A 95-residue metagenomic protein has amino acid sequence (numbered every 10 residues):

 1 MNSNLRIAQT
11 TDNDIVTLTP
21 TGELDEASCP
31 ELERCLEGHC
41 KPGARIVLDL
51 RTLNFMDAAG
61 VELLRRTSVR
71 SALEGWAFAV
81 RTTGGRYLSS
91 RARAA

Functional and structural regions predicted by a protein language model:
M1-A95: STAS-like cytosolic regulatory interaction modules
